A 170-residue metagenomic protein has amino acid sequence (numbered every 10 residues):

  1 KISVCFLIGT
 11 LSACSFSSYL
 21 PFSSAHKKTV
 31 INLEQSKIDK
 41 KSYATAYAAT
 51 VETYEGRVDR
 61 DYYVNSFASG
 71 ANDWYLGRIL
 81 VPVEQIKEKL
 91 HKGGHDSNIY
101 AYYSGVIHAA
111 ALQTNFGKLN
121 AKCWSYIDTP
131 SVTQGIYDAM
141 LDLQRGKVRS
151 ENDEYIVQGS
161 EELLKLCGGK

Functional and structural regions predicted by a protein language model:
K1-I2, D128: N-terminal leader/targeting segments
I2-L11: Sec-dependent N-terminal signal peptides
C14-K170: Intrinsic-disorder/low-complexity detector
